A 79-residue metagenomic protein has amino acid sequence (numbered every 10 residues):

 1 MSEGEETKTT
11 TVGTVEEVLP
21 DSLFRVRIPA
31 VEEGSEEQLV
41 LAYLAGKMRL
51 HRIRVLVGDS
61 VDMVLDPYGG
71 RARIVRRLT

Functional and structural regions predicted by a protein language model:
M1-T79: Exposed beta-strand/loop interface patches that mediate assembly or binding
